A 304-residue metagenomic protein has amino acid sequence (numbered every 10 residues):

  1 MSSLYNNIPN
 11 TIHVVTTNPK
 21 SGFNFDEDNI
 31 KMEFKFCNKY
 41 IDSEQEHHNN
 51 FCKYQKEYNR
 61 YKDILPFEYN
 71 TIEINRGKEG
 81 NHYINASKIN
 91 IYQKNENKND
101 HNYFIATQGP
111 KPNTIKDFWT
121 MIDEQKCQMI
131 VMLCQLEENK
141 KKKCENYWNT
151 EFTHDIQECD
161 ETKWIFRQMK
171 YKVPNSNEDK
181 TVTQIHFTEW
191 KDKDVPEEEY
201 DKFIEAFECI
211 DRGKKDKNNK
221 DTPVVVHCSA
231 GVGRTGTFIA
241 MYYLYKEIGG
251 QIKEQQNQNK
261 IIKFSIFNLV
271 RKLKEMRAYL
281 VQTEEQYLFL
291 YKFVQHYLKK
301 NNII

Functional and structural regions predicted by a protein language model:
M1-I304: Cysteine-dependent phosphatase catalytic core of the protein tyrosine phosphatase
